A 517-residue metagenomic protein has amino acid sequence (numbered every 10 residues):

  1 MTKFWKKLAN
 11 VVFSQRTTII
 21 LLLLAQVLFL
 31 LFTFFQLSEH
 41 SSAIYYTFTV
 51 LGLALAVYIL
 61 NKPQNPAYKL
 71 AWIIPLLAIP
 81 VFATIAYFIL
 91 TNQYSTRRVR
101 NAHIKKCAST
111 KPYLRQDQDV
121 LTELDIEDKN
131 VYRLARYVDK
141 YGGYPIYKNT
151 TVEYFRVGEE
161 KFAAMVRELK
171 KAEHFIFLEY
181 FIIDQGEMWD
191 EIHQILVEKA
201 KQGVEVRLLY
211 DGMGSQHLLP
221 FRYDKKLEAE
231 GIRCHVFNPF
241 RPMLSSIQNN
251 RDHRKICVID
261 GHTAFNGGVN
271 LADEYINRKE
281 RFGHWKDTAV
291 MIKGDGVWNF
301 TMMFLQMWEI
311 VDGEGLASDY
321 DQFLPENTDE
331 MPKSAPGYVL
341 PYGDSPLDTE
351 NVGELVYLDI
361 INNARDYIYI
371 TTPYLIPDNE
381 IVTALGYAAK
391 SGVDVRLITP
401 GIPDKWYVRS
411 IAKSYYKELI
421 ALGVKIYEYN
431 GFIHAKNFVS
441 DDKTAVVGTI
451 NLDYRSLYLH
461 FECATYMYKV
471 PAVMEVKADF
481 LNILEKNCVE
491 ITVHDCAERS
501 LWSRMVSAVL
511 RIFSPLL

Functional and structural regions predicted by a protein language model:
M1-L355, D359, N363, Y387 (+4 more regions): N-terminal localization/anchoring segments of enzymes in phospholipid and broader phosphate metabolism
F181, P373-Y374, V408: Glycine- and other small-residue-rich loops at beta-strand/loop junctions that grip anionic moieties
Q216-H217, P377-N379, K405-W406: Short, solvent-exposed loop/turn segments at secondary-structure junctions
D287, T371-T372: A short, conserved beta-strand element enriched in hydrophobic/aromatic residues
Y374-V395, P400: Helical hairpin unit composed of two closely spaced alpha helices linked by a short loop
V393-L457: C-terminal structural cap/anchor segments
